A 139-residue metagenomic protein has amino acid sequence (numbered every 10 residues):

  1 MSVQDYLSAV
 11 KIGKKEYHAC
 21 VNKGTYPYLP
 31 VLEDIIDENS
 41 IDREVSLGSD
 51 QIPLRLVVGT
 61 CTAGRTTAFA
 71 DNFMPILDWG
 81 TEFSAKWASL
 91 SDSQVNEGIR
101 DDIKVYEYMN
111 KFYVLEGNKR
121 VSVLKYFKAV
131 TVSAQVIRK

Functional and structural regions predicted by a protein language model:
M1-K111, L115-K119, K125-Y126: Short, charged/polar connector segments at secondary-structure boundaries
A129-T131: Ligand-binding loop in jelly-roll beta-barrel domains
A134-K139: Long, charge-dense
